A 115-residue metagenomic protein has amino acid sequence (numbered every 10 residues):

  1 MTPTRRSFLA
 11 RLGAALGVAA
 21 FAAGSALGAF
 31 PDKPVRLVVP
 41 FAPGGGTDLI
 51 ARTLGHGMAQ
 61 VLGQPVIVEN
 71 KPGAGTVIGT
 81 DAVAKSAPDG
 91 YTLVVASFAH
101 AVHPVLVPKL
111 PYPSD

Functional and structural regions predicted by a protein language model:
M1-L16: N-terminal secretory signal peptides and thylakoid transit peptides that target proteins across membranes
A20: Internal anion-binding site segments
L27-D115: N-terminal (or domain-start) structured segment
